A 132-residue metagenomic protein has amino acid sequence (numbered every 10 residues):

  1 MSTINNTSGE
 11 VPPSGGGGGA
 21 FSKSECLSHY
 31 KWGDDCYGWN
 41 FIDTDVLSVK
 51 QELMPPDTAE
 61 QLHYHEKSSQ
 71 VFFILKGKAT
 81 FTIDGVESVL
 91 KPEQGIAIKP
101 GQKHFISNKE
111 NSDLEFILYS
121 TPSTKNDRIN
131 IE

Functional and structural regions predicted by a protein language model:
M1-L47, Q61, R128-E132: A short, N-terminal "cap"/entry segment at the start of jelly-roll beta-barrel domains of the cupin/DSBH fold
D45-L47, E52, K78, V86: Well-ordered beta-strand scaffold positions
K50-H65: Conserved short histidine dyad/triad with adjacent acidic residue
A59-Q61, T80, I96, P100-I106: Histidine-centered metal-chelating micro-motifs
K67-S69, I74-A79: Glycine- and acidic-residue-biased ligand/ion/polar-headgroup-sensing regions
K78-T80, E87, K103, D113: Structural motif
V86-P100: Short acidic-glycine-tyrosine-enriched beta hairpin
P100-N126: Ligand-binding loop in jelly-roll beta-barrel domains
